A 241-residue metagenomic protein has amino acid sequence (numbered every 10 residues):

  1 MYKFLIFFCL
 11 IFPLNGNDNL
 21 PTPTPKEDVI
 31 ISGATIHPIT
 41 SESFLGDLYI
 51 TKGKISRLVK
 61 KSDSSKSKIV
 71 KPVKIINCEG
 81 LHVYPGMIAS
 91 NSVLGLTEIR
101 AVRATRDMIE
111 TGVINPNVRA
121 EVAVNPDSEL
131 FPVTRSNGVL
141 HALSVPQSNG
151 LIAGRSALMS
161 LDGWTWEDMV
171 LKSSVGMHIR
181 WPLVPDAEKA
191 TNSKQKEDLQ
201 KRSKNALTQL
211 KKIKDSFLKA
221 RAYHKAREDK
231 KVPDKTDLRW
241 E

Functional and structural regions predicted by a protein language model:
Y2-P13: Sec-dependent N-terminal signal peptides
L14-K68, L81: N-terminal metal-binding scaffold of metallo-dependent hydrolase/deaminase domains
E27-S32, K66-E121, S136: Replace "His-x-His-based motif
P38-S41, V59, N91-S92, E98 (+6 more regions): Sec/Tat-exported extracytoplasmic proteins
I39, V118-E121, D198-S203: Second-shell loop/turn segments in exported
T111-G154: Long, well-ordered early-domain segments
N137-E241: Polyanionic/metal-chelating signatures
